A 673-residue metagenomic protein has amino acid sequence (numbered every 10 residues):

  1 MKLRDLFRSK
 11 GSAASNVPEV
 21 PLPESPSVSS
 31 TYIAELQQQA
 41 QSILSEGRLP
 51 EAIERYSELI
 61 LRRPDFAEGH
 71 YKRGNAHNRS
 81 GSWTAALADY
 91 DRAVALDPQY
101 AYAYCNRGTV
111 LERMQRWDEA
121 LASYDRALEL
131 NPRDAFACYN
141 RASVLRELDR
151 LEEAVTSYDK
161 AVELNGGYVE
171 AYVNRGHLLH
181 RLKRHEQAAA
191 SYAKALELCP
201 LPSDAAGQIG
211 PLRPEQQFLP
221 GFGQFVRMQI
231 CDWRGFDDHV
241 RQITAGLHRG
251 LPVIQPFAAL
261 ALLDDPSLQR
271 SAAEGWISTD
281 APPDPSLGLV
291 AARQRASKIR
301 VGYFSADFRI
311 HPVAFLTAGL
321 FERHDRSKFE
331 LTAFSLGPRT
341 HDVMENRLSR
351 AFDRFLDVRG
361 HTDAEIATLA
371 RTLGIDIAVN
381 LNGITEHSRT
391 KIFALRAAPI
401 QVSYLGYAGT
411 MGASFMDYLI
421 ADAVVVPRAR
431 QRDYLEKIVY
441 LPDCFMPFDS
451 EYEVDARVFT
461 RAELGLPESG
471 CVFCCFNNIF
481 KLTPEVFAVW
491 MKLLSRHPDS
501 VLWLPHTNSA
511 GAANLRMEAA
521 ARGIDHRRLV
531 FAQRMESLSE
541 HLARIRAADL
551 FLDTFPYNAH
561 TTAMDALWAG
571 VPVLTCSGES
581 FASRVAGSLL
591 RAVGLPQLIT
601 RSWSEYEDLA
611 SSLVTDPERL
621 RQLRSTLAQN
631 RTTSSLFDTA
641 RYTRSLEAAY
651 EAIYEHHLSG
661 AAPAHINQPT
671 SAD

Functional and structural regions predicted by a protein language model:
M1-L466, N478, A488, M517-I524 (+7 more regions): Alpha-helical solenoid repeat scaffolds of the TPR/TPR-like class and their adjacent stem/linker regions that mediate
I299-Y303, F473, L502: Conserved hydrophobic helix-helix packing surfaces used for dimerization/oligomerization
K328-E330, M491-A521, R527: A conserved nucleotide-sugar
V472-E485: Substrate-binding clefts and catalytic carboxylate motifs of secreted carbohydrate-active enzymes
L552, A566: Donor-sugar nucleotide-binding helix/loop cap in glycosyltransferases
T554-P556: A short structural motif in glycosyltransferase catalytic domains
P572-L574, A586: Conserved active-site neighborhood of enzyme catalytic/cofactor-binding cores
